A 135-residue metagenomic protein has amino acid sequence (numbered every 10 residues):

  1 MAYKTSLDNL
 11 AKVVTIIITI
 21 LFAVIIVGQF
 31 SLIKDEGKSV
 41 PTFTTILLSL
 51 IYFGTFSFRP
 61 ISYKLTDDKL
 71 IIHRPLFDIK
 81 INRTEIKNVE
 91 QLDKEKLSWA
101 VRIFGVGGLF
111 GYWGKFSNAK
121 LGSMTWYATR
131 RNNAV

Functional and structural regions predicted by a protein language model:
M1-E36: N-terminal membrane-targeting/pre-transmembrane regions
A11, G37-K38, K64, D93: General structural signal for secondary-structure boundaries
T19, V24, T44-T45, L50: Small-residue packing motifs within transmembrane alpha-helices
A23, S39-T42, R131: Short hydrophobic/aromatic-rich motifs at helix boundaries and adjacent loops
K34-I46: Hydrophobic alpha-helical transmembrane segments
I46-E90: Conserved beta-hairpin
H73-V135: Non-transmembrane, membrane-adjacent beta-strand/coil modules in membrane-associated proteins and peripheral
